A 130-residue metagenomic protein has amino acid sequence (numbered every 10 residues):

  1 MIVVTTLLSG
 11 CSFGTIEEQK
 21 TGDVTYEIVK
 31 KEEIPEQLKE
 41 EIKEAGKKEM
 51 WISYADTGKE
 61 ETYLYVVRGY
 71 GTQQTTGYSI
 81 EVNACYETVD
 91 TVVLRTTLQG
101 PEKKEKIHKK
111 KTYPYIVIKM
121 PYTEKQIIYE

Functional and structural regions predicted by a protein language model:
M1-S9: Sec-dependent bacterial lipoprotein signal peptides
G10-E130: Exposed, flexible binding/inhibitory loops of compact, secreted disulfide-stabilized domains
